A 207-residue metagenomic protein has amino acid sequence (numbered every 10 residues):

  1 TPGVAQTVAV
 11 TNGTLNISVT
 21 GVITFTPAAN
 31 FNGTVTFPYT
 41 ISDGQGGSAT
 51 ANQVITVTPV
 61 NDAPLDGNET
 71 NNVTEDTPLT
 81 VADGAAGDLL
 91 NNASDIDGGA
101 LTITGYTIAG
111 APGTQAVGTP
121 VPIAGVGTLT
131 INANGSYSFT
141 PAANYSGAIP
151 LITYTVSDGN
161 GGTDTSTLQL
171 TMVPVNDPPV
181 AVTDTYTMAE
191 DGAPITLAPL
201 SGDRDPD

Functional and structural regions predicted by a protein language model:
T1-Q6, A28, A49, D62-P122 (+1 more regions): Extracellular ectodomain surface segments
P2-V60, G113-V175, E190: Acidic, turn/loop-rich segments in luminal/extracellular domains of secretory-pathway and cell-surface proteins
